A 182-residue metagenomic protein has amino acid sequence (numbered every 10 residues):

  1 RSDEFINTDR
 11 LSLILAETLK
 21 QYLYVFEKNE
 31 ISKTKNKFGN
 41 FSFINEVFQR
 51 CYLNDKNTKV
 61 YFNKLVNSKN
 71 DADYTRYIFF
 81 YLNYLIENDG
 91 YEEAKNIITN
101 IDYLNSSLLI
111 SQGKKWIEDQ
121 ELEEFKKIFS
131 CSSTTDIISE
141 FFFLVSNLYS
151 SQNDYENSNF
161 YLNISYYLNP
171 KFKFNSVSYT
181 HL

Functional and structural regions predicted by a protein language model:
R1-F5, Y24-N36, N57-S68, Y91-D102 (+2 more regions): Alpha-helical repeat scaffolds
D3-L15, K35-N45, N70-F80, Y91-E92 (+4 more regions): Generic helix N-cap/helix-start motif at coil->alpha-helix transitions
G113-L122, K126, T135: Pro/Ala/Gly-rich low-complexity, hydrophilic intrinsically disordered segments
K115, N147-S150: Extended surface/linker regions that mediate inter-domain or inter-protein docking in multi-component redox
T180-H181: Conserved small/polar residues in nucleotide/adenosyl-binding loops
